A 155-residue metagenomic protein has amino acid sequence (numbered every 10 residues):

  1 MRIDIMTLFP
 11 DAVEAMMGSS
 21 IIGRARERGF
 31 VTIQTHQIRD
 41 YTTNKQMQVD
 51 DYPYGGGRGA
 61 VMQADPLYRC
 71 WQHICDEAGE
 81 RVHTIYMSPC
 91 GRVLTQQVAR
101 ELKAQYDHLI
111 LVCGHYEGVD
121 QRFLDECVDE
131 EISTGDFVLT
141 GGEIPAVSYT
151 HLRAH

Functional and structural regions predicted by a protein language model:
M1-C75: N-terminal nucleotide/polyanion-binding subdomain common to many enzyme families
M62, P66, I144-Y149: Short amphipathic alpha-helical face segments that pack within enzyme cores and frequently flank/anchor catalytic
Q63-H115: S-adenosyl-L-methionine/SAH cofactor-binding core of RNA-modifying enzymes
E117-L124: Short, glycine/polar-rich helix-capping loops at beta-to-alpha or helix-loop-helix junctions that flank or form
D136: Surface-exposed binding/hinge segments that line and control ligand-binding clefts or catalytic entry sites
T150-H155: Conserved small/polar residues in nucleotide/adenosyl-binding loops
